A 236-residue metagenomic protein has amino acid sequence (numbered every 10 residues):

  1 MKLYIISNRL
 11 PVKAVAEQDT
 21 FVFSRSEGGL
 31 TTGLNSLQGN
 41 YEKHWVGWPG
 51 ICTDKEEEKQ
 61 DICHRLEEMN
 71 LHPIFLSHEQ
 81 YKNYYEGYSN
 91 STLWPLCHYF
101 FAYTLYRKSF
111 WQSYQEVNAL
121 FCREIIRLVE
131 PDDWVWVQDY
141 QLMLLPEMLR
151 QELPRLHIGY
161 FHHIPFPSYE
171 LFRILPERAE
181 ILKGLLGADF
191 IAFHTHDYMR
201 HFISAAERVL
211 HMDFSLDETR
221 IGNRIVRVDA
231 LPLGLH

Functional and structural regions predicted by a protein language model:
M1-H236: Catalytic cores of carbohydrate-active enzymes across secretory and cytosolic contexts
